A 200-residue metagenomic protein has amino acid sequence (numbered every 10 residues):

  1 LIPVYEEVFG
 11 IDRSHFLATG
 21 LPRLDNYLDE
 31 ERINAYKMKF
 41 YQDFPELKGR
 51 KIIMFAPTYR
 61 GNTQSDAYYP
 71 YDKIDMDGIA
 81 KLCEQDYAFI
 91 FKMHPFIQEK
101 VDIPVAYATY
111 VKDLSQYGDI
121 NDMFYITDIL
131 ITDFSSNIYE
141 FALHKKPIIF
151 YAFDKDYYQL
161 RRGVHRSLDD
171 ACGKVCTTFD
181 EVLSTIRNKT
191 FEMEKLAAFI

Functional and structural regions predicted by a protein language model:
L1, L130-I131, I148: Short, well-ordered beta-strand core segments
V4-P22: Helix-loop-beta element that forms the nucleotide-linked donor phosphate-binding surface in glycosyltransferases
G10-I11, K48, A80-E84, H144 (+1 more regions): Short, conserved loop/helix-junction motifs that constitute active-site signature segments in enzyme catalytic cores
R13, P104, S136-I200: Catalytic binding pocket for nucleotide-activated donors in carbohydrate/polymer assembly enzymes
F16, P22-I103, C176: Conserved catalytic-core segment of nucleotide-activated headgroup transferases in glycan assembly
L21-L24, L114-D119, F153-Y157: Short, acidic/turn-prone active-site loops that include or flank metal/cofactor- and phosphate-binding residues
N26-E30, I120-F124, Q159-V164, T185: Short, charged, surface-exposed secondary-structure boundary motifs
I90, P95-Y139: Donor nucleotide-activated moiety binding/catalytic core segment of transferases that use nucleotide-activated donors
